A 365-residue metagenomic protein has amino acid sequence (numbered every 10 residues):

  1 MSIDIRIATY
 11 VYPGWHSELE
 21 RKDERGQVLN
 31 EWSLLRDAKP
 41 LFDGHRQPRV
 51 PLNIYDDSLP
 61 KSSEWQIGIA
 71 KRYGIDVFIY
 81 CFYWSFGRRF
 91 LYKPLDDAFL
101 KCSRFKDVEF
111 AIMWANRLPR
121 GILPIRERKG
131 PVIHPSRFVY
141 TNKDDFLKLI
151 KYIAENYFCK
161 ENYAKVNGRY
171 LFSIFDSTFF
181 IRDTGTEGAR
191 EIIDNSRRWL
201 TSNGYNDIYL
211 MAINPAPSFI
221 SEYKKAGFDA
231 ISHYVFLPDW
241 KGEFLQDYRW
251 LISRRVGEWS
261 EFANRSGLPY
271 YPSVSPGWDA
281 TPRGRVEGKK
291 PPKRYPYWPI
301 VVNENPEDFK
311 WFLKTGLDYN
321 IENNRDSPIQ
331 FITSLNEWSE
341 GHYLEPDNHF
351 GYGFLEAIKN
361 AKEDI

Functional and structural regions predicted by a protein language model:
M1-I365: Glycan-processing catalytic domains of CAZymes
